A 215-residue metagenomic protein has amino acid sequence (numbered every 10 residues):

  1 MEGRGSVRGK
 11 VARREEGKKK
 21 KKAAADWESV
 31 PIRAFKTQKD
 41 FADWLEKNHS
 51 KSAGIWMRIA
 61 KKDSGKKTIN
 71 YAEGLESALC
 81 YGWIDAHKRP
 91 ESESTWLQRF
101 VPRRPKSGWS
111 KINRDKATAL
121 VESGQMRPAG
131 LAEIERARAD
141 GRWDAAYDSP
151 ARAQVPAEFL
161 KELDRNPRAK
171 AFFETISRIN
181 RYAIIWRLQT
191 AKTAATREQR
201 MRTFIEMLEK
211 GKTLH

Functional and structural regions predicted by a protein language model:
E2-H215: Charge-dense, helix-prone N-terminal extensions
